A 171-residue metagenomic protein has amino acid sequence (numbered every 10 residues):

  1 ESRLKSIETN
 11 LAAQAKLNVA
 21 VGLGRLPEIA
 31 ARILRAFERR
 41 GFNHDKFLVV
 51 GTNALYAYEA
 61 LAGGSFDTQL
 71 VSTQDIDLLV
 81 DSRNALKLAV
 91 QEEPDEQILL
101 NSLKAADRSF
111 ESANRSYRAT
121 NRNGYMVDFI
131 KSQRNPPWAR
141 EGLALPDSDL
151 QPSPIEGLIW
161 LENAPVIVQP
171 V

Functional and structural regions predicted by a protein language model:
E1-V171: Compositionally biased terminal segments of proteins
